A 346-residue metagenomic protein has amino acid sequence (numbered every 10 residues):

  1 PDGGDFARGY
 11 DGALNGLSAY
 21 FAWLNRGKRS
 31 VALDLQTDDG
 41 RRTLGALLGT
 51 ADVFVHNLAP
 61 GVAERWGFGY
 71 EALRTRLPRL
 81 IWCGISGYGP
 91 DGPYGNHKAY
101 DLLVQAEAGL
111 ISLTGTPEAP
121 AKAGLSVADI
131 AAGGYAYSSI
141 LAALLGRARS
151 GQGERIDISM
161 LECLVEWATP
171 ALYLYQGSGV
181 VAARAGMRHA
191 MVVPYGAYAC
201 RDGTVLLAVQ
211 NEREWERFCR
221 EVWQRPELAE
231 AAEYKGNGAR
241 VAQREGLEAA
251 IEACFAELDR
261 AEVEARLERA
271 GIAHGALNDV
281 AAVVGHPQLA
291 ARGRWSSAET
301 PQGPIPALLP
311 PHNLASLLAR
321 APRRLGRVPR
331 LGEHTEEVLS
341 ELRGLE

Functional and structural regions predicted by a protein language model:
P1-R149, R330, H334-E346: N-terminal helix-loop segment corresponding to the beta1-alpha1 unit of nucleotide/adenylate-binding folds
D2, G87-G89, M160-V165, D202-T204 (+3 more regions): Glycine-rich beta-alpha junction loops
P90, P117-L125, A148-L164, A183-A190 (+1 more regions): Conserved Rossmann-fold dehydrogenase catalytic segment
G133-G153, E166-S178, C219-Q224: Oxidoreductase and adenylate-handling cofactor-binding alpha/beta cores
A185-A190, Y195-A197, L207, A242 (+2 more regions): Short Gly/Pro-enriched turn/cap motifs at secondary-structure boundaries
V193-A270, H274: Aromatic-enriched alpha-helical interface/lid elements that frame and gate functional surfaces
E268-L289: Conserved PLP cofactor-binding pocket of PLP-dependent enzymes
T300-E346: Flexible, small-/acidic-enriched active-site or ligand-binding loops
